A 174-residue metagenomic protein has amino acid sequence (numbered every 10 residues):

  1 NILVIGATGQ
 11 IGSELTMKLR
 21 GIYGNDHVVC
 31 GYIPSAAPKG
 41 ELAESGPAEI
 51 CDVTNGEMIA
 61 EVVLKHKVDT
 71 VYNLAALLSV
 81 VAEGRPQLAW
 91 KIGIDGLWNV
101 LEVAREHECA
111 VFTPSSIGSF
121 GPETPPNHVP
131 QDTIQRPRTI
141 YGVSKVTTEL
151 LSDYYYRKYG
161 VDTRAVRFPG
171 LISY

Functional and structural regions predicted by a protein language model:
I2-I22: N-terminal Rossmann NAD(P)H-binding glycine-rich loop of SDR-like oxidoreductase domains
I5, G31, V71-L77, V111-I117 (+1 more regions): SDR active-site strand-loop-helix element
G24-A37: Conserved glycine-rich Rossmann-like NAD(P)H-binding loop of the short-chain dehydrogenase/reductase
A43-N55: Rossmann-fold cofactor-recognition segment
V53-I92, V103: NAD(P)H-binding glycine-rich loop region in Rossmannoid oxidoreductase-like domains and their noncatalytic homologs
N73, W98-I140: Conserved Rossmann-fold NAD(P)-dependent oxidoreductase catalytic core, especially the SDR/UDP-sugar
W90-L97, A104, S144-K145: Short alpha-helix in the Rossmann-fold core of NAD(P)-dependent oxidoreductases
P122, R138-R164: Active-site Tyr-X1-5-Lys
